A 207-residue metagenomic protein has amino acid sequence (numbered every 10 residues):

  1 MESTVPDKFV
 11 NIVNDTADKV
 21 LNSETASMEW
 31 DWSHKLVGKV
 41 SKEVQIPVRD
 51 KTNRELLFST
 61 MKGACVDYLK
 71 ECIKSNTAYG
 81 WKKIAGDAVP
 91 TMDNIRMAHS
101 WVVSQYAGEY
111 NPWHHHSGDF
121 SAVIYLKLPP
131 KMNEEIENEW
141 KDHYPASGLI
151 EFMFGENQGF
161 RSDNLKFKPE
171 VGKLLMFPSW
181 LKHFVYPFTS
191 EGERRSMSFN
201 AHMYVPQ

Functional and structural regions predicted by a protein language model:
M1-P90, G108-N111: Non-heme Fe(II)/2-oxoglutarate
D7-F9, Q158-R161, Q207: Short, surface-exposed beta-strand/loop "edge" segments at domain boundaries and coil↔beta transitions
T77, N138, P187-F188: Sparse recognition of residues in long alpha-helices and their boundaries
V89-N94, T189-E191: A short beta-turn/loop motif at secondary-structure boundaries
N94-M176, E193, M203: Catalytic core of non-heme Fe(II) oxygenases with the double-stranded beta-helix
E109-Y110, W180-F184: Histidine-centered metal-chelating micro-motifs
Y186-S196: Ligand-binding loop in jelly-roll beta-barrel domains
N200-Q207: Double-stranded beta-helix
